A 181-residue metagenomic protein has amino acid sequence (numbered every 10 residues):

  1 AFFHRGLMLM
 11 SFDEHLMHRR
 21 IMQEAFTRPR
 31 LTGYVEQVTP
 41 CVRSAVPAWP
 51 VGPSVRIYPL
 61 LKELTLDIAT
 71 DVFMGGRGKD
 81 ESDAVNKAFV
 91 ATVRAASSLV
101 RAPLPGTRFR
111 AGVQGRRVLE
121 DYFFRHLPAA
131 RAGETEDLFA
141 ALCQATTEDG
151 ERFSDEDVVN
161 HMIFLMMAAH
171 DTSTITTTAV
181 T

Functional and structural regions predicted by a protein language model:
A1-R77, E81-A129, C143-A145, E156: Cytochrome P450 catalytic-domain helical core, especially the substrate-recognition surface and oxygen-activation
T65, H170-T181: Cytochrome P450 catalytic-core helices
R77, M167-D171: Residues in soluble alpha-helical coiled-coils and helical-bundle/repeat scaffolds
G133-D137: Flexible, Gly/Pro-enriched loop and linker segments at secondary-structure and domain junctions
A140-Q144, T178-T181: Contiguous, well-ordered alpha-helical segments that form the cores/surfaces of helical PPI scaffolds
D149-M166: Short, hydrophobic/aliphatic alpha-helical segments
